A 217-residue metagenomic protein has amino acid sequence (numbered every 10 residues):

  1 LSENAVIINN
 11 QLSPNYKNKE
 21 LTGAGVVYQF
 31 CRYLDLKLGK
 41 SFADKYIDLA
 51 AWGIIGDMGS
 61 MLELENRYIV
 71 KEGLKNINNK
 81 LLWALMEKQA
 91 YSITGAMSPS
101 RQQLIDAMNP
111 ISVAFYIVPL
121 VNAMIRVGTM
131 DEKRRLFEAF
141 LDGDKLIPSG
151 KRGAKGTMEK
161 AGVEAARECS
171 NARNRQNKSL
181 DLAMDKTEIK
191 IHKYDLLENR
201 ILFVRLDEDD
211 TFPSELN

Functional and structural regions predicted by a protein language model:
S2-G56: Short alpha-helices
D35-N217: Hydrophobic helix-and-loop "lid/oligomerization" segment in the mid-to-C-terminal part of catalytic domains
